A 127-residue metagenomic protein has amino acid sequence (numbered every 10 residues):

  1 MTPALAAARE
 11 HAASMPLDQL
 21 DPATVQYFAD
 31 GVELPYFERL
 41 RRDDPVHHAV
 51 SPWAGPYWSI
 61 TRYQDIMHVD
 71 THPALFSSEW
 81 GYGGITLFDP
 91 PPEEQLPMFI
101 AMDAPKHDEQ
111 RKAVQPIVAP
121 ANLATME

Functional and structural regions predicted by a protein language model:
M1-E127: Active-site substrate-recognition loop segments, prototypically the cytochrome P450 B′-helix/B-C loop
